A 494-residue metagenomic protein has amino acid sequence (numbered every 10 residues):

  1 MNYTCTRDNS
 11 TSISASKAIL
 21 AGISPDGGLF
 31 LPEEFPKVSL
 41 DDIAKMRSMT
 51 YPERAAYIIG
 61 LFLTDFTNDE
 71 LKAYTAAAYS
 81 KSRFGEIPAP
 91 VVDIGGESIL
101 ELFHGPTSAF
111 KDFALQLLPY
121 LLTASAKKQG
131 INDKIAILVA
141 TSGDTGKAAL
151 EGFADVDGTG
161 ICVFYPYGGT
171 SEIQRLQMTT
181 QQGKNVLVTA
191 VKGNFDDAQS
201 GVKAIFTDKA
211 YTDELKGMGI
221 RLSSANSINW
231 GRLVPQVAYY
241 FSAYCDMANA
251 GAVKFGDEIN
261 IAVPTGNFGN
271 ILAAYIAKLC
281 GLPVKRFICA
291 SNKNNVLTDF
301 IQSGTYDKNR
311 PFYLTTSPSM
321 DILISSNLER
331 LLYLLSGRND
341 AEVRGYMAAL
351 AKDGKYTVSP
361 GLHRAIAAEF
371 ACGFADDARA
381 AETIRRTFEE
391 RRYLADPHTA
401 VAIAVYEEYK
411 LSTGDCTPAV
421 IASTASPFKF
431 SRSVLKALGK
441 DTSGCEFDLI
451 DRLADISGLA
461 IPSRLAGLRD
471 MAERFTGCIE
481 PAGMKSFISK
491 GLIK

Functional and structural regions predicted by a protein language model:
M1-K494: PLP-dependent amino-acid enzyme catalytic core
